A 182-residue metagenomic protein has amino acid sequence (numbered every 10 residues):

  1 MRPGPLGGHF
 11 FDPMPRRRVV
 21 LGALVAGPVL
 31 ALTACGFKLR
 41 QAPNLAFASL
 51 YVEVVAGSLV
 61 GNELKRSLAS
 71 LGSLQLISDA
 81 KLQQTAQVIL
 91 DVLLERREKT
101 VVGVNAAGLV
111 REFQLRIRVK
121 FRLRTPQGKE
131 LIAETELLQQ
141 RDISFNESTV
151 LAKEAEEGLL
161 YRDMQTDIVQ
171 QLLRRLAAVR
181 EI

Functional and structural regions predicted by a protein language model:
M1-P15, A23-L32: N-terminal secretory signal peptides
A31-A48: Bacterial Sec signal peptide processing site at the extreme N-terminus
L45-Y51, T149-E154: Acidic/histidine-rich, surface-exposed loop or edge segments in extracytoplasmic proteins
A46-R96: N-terminal segment of the mature soluble domain
L68, G72-Q75, R96, L123 (+3 more regions): Sec/Tat-exported extracytoplasmic proteins
D91-E134, D142-A155: Surface-exposed short loop/turn segments
L151-I182: C-terminal/domain-edge helix-coil "capping" segments
